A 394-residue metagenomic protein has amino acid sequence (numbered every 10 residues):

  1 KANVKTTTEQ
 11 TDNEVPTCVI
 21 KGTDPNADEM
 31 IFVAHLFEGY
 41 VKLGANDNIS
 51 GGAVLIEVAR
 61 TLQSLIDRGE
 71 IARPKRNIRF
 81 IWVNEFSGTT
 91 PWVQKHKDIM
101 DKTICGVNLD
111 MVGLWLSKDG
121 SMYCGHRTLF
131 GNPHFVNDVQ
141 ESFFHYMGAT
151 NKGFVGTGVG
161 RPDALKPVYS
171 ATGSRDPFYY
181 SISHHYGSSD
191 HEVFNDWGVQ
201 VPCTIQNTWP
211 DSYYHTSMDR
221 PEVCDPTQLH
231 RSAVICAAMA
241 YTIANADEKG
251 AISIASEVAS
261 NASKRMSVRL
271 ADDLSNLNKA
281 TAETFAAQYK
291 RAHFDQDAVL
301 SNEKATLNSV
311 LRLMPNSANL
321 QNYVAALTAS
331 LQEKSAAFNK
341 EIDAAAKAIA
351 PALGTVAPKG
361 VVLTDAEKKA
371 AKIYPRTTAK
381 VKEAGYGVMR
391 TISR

Functional and structural regions predicted by a protein language model:
K1-R394: Secretory-pathway/membrane protein signature
